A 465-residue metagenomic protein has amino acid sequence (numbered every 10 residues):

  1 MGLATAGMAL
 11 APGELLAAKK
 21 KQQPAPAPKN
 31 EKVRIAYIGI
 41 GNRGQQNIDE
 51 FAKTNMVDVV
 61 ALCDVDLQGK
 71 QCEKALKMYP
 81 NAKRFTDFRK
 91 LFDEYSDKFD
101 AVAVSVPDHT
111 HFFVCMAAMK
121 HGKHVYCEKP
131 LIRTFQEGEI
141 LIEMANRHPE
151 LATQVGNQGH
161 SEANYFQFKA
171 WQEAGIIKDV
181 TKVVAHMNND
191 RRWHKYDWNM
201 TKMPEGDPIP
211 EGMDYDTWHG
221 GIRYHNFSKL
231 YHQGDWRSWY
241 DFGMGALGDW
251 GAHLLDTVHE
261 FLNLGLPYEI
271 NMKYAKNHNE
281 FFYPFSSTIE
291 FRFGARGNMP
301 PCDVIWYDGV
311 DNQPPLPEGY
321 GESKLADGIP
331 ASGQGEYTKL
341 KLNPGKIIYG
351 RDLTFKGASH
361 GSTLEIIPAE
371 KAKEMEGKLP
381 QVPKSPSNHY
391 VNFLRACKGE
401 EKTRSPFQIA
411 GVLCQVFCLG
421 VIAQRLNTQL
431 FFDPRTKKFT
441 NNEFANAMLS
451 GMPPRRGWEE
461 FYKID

Functional and structural regions predicted by a protein language model:
M1-A18: N-terminal export signals
G13-N30, D93: A short, basic/flexible loop-to-alpha-helix module at the beginning of a structural domain
A27-Q68: Mature N-terminal segment immediately following signal peptide/propeptide cleavage in secreted/periplasmic
G39, R43, R147-Q154, G159-M272 (+5 more regions): Predominantly a Rossmann-like dinucleotide-binding segment in NAD(P)-dependent oxidoreductases
V60-C63, L67-Q68, C72-E73, M78 (+2 more regions): Glycine-enriched catalytic-core subsegment of oxygenase/oxidase enzymes
K83-V104: A structured beta-alpha segment of the ubiquitous adenosine-cofactor-binding alpha/beta core
P107-D108, F112-S161, G175: Beta-strand-loop-alpha-helix segment that lines the small-molecule cofactor/substrate pocket of alpha/beta enzymes
